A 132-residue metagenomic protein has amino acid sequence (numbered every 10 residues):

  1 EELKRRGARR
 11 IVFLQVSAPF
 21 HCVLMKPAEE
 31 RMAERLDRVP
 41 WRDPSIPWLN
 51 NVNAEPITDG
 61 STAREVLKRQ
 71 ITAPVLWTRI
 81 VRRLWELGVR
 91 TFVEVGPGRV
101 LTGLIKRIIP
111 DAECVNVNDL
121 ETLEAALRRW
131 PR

Functional and structural regions predicted by a protein language model:
E1-R132: Acyl-group transfer acyltransferase/transacylase scaffold of fatty acid/polyketide systems
